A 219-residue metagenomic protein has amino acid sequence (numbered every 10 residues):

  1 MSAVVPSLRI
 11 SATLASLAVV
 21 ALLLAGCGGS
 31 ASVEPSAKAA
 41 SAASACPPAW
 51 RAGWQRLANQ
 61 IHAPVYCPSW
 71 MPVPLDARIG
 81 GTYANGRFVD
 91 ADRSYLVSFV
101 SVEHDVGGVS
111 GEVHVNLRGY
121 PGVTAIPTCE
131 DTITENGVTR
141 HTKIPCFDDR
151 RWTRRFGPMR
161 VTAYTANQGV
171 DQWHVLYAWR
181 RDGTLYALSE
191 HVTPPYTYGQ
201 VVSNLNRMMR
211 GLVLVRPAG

Functional and structural regions predicted by a protein language model:
S2-A15: Bacterial N-terminal signal peptides that target proteins for export
L23-G26: C-terminal motif of bacterial Sec signal peptides marking the signal peptidase cleavage site
G28-S30: Bacterial signal peptide processing site
S32-S44, P48: Ser/Thr-rich, Proline-interspersed low-complexity disordered segments
S41, G53, M209-L212: Stable alpha-helical structural segments in soluble proteins, enriched in small hydrophobic residues
A43-D182: Short, solvent-exposed recognition patches
D182-G219: Surface-exposed amphipathic alpha-helical segments
